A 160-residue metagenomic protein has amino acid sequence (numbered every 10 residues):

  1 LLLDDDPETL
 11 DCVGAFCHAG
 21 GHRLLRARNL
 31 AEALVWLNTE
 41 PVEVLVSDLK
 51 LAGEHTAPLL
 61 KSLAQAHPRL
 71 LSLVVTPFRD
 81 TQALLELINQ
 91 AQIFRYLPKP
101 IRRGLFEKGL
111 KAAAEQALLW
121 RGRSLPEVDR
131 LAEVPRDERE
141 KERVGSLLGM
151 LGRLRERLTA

Functional and structural regions predicted by a protein language model:
D4: Conserved acidic carboxylate
P7-E32: Two-component/phosphorelay signaling modules centered on CheY-like receiver
R26-V44, D48: Acidic, metal-coordinating helix/loop segments flanking the phosphotransfer/catalytic sites of two-component signaling
N38-E40, L63-R69, Q90-A91: Conserved phosphotransfer cores of two-component systems
E43-K61, D80-Q82: Conserved phosphotransfer microenvironments
V75-T76: Hydrophobic/aromatic residues positioned on beta-strands within the core alpha/beta folds
A83, I101-L110, A114, L118: C-terminal output helix
E115-A160: CheY-like receiver
